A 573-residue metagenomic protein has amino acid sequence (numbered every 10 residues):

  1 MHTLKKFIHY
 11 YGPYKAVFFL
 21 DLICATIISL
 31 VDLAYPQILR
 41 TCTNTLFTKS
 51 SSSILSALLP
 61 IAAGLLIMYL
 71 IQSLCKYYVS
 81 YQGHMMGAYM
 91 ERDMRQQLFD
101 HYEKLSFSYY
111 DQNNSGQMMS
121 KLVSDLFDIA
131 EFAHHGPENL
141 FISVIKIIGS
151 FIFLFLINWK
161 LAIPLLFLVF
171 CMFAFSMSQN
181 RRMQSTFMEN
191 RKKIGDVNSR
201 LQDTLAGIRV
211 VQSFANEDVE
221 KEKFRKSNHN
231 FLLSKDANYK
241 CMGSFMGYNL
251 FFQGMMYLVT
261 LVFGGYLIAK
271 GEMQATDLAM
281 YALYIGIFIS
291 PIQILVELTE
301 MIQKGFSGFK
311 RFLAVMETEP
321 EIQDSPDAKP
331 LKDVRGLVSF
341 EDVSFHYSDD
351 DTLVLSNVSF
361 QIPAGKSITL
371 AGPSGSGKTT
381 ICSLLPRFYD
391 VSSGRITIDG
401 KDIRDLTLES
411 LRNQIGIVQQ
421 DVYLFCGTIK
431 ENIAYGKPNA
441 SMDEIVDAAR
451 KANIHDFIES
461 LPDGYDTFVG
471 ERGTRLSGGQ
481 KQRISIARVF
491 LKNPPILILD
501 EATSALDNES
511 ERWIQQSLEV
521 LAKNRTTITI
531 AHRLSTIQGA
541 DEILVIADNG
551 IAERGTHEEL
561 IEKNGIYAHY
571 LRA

Functional and structural regions predicted by a protein language model:
M1-K15, M118: A short amphipathic helical element positioned immediately N-terminal to and/or at the very start of a transmembrane
A16, F107-S108, S124-A133, P137 (+9 more regions): An intracellular "coupling" helix at the cytosolic face of ABC transporter transmembrane type-1 domains
F18-C75, F155-K160, G271-A275: Transmembrane helix-loop-helix hairpins at lipid-water interfaces of multipass membrane proteins, especially the type-1
I23-C24, V31-N44, M68-S115, M119-V123 (+11 more regions): Juxtamembrane helix-loop junctions of ABC transporter transmembrane domains
T48-S50, I54, F153-F167, C241-K310 (+1 more regions): Helix-loop-helix
Y102, F224, F312, F340-D342: Conserved catalytic Walker-motif region of ABC-type ATPase nucleotide-binding domains
L331-A573: ABC-type nucleotide-binding domain
